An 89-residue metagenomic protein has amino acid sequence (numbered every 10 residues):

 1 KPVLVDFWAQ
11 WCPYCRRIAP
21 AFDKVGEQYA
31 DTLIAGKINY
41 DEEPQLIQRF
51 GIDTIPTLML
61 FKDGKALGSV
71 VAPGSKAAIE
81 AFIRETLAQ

Functional and structural regions predicted by a protein language model:
K1, W8-W11, T54: Short pre-active-site segment immediately N-terminal to redox-active cysteine/selenocysteine motifs in thiol-based
K1-P2, R17-I38: Conserved helix-turn-beta segment immediately C-terminal to the redox Cys motif in thioredoxin-like folds
V3, P44, F50-M59: Structural micro-motif
F7, K37-I38, V70: Structural motif
F7-A21: Conserved redox-active cysteine motifs that mediate thiol-disulfide chemistry, especially di-cysteine Cys-X(1-2)-Cys
A9, Y40, D63: Active-site loop/turn elements of alpha/beta-hydrolase fold enzymes, especially the short glycine-/histidine-rich
P44-Q45, A77: Acidic phosphotransfer microenvironment of two-component signaling modules
T54, M59-Q89: Non-catalytic, surface beta->alpha helical segment in thiol-disulfide oxidoreductase systems
